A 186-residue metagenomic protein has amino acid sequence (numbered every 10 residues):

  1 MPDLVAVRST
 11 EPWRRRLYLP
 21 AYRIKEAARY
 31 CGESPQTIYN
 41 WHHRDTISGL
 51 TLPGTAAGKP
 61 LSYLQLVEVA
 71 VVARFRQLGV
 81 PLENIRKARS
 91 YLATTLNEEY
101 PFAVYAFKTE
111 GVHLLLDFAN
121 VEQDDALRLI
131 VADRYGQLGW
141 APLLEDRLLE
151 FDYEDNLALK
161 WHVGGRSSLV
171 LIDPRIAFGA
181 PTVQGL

Functional and structural regions predicted by a protein language model:
M1-L19: A detector for short, charged/polar N-terminal pre-domain segments
W13-I38: Polyanion-binding surface elements
S34-T55: Major-groove DNA-recognition helix of helix-turn-helix-type DNA-binding domains
R44, V72-F75, N84-A88: Non-catalytic accessory regions
L50-R74: Short helix-start
G79: Basic nucleic-acid-binding interfaces
E83-R166: Terminal, intrinsically disordered low-complexity segments enriched in charged/polar and proline residues
H162-L186: C-terminal accessory/binding modules appended to enzymatic or scaffolding proteins
